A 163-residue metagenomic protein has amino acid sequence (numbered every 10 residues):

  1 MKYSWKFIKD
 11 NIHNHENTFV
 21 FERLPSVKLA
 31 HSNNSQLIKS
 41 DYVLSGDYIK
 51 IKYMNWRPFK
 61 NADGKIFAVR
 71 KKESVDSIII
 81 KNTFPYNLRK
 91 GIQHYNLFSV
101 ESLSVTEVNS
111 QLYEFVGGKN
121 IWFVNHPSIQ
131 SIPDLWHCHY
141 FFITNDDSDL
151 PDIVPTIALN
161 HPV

Functional and structural regions predicted by a protein language model:
M1-V163: HIT superfamily nucleotide-processing domains
